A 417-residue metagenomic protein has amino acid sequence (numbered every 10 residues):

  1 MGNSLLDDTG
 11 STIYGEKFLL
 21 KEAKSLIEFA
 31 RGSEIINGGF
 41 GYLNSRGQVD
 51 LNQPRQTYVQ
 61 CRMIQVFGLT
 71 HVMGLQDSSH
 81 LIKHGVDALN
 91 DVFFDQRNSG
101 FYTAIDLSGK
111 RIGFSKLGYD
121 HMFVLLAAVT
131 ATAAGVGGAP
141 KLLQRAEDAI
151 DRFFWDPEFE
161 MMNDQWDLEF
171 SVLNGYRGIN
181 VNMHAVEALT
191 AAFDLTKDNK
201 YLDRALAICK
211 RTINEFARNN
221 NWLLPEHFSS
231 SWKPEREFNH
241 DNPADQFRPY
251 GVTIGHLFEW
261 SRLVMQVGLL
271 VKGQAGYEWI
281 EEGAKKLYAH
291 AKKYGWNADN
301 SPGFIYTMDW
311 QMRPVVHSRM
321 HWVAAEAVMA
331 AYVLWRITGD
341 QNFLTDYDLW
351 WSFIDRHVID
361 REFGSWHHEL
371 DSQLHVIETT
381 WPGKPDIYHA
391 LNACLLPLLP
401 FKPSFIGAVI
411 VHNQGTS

Functional and structural regions predicted by a protein language model:
M1-S417: Glycan-recognition and catalytic cores of secretory/periplasmic carbohydrate-active enzymes
